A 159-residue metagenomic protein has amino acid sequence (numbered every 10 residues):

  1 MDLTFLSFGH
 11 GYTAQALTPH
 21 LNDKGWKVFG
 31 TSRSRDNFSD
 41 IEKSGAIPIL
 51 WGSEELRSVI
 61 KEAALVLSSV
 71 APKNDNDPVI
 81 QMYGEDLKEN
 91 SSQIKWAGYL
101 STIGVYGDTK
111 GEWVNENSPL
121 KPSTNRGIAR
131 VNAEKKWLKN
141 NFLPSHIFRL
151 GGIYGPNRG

Functional and structural regions predicted by a protein language model:
T4-H10: Conserved N-terminal Rossmann-fold NAD(P)-binding element of oxidoreductases
A14-Q15: N-terminal Rossmann-fold NAD(P) dinucleotide-binding loop
G30-R35, W51-S53: N-terminal Rossmann-fold cofactor-binding loop
T31, A97-I103, F148-L150: SDR active-site strand-loop-helix element
K61-G98, N132-K135: NAD(P)-cofactor binding segment of oxidoreductase domains
E85-N125: Conserved Rossmann-fold NAD(P)-dependent oxidoreductase catalytic core, especially the SDR/UDP-sugar
K110-I147: Catalytic helix-loop patch of NAD(P)-dependent Rossmann-fold dehydrogenases
F148-G159: Flexible, glycine-rich beta-alpha linker
